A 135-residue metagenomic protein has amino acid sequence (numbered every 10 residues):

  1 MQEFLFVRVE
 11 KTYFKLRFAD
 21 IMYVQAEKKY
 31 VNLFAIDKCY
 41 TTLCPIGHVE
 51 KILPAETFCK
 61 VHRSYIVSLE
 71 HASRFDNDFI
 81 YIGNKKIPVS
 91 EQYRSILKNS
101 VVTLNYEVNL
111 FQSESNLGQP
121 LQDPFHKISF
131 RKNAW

Functional and structural regions predicted by a protein language model:
M1-W135: Basic, polyanion-interacting recognition surfaces, primarily in bacterial LytTR/OmpR-type DNA-binding effector domains
